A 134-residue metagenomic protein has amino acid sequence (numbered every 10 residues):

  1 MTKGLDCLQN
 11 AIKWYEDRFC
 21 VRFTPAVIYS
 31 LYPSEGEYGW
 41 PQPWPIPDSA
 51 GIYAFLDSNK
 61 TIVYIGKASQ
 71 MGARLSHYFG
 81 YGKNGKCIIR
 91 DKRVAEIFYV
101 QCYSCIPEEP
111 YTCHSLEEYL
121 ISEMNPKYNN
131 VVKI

Functional and structural regions predicted by a protein language model:
M1-A11, P25-I28, K92-I134: Non-catalytic interaction/Regulatory regions outside core domains
M1-S69, Y111, S115: GIY-YIG nuclease catalytic motif and its immediate N-terminal context
R18, Y78, Y119, E123: Residues that form generic nucleotide/phosphate-binding pockets
E35, A50, L75, F79 (+1 more regions): Solvent-exposed, flexible loop/coil residues
P43-P45, M71-H114: Conserved short loop/helix modules at catalytic or binding sites in compact beta-alpha or helix-hairpin-helix contexts
G51, G82, P126-N130: Glycine-centered flexibility motif
